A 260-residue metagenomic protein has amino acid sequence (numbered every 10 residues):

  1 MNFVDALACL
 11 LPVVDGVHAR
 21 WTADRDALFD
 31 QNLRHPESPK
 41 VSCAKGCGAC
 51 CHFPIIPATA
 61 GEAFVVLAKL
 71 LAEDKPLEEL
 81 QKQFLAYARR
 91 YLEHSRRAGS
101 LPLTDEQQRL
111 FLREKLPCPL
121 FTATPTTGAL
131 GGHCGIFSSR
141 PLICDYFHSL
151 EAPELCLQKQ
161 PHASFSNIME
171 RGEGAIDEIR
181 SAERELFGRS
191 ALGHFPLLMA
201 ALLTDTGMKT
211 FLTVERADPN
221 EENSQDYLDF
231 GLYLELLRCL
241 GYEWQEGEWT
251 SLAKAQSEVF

Functional and structural regions predicted by a protein language model:
M1-F260: Short loop/turn segments that flank or connect secondary-structure elements
